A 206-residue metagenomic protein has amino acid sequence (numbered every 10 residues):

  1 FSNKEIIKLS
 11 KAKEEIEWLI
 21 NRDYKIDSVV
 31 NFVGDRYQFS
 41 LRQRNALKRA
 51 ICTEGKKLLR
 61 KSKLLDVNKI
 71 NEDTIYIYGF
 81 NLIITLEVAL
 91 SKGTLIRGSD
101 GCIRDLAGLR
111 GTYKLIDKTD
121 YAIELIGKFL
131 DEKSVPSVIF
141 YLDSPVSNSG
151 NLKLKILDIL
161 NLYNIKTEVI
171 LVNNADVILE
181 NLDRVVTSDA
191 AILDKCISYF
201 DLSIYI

Functional and structural regions predicted by a protein language model:
F1-T74, L82-I206: Charge-biased, low-complexity intrinsically disordered regions
